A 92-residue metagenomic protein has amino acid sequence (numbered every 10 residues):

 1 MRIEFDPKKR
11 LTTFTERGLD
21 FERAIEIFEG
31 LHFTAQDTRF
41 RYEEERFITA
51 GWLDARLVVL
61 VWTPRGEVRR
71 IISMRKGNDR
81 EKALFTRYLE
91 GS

Functional and structural regions predicted by a protein language model:
M1-S92: Ribonuclease/tRNase effector modules and their secretory precursors
